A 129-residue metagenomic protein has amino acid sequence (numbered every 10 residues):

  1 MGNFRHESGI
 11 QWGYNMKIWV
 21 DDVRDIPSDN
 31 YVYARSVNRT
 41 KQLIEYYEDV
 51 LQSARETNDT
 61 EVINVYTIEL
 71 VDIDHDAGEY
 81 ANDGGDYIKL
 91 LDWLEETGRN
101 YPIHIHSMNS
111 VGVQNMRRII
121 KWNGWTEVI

Functional and structural regions predicted by a protein language model:
G2-I129: Catalytic phosphate/metal-binding cores of nucleic-acid and nucleotide-processing enzymes, i.e., regions that mediate
